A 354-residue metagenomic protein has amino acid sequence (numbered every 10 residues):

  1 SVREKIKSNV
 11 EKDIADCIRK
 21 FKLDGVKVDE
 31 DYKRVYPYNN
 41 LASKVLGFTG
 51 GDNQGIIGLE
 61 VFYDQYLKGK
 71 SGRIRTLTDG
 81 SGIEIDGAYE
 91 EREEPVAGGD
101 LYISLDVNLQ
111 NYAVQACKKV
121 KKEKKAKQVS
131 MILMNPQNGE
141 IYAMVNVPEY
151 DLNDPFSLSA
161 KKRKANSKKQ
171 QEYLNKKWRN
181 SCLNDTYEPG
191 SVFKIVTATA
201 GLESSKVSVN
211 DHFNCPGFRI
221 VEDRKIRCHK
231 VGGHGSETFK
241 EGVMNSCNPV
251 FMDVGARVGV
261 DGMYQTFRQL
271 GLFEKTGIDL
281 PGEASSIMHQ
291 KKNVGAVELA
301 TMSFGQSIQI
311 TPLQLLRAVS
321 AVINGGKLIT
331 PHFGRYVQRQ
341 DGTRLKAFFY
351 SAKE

Functional and structural regions predicted by a protein language model:
S1-G98: Small/polar-residue-rich segments within soluble enzyme cores
V2-K7, M131, F251-R257: Conserved short loop/turn motifs at secondary-structure junctions
R3, D86-V129: Conserved, well-ordered alpha-helix/loop/beta-strand core segments that scaffold catalytic motifs
K22, N53, L109, A116-N138 (+2 more regions): Flexible, solvent-exposed loop/hinge segments and secondary-structure transition points
G25-D29, E123, N210, G277: Short, well-structured beta-strand/strand-turn elements
D79-E90, L105, P136-V192, V196-E354: Beta-lactam-recognizing serine transpeptidase/beta-lactamase-like catalytic domain environment
